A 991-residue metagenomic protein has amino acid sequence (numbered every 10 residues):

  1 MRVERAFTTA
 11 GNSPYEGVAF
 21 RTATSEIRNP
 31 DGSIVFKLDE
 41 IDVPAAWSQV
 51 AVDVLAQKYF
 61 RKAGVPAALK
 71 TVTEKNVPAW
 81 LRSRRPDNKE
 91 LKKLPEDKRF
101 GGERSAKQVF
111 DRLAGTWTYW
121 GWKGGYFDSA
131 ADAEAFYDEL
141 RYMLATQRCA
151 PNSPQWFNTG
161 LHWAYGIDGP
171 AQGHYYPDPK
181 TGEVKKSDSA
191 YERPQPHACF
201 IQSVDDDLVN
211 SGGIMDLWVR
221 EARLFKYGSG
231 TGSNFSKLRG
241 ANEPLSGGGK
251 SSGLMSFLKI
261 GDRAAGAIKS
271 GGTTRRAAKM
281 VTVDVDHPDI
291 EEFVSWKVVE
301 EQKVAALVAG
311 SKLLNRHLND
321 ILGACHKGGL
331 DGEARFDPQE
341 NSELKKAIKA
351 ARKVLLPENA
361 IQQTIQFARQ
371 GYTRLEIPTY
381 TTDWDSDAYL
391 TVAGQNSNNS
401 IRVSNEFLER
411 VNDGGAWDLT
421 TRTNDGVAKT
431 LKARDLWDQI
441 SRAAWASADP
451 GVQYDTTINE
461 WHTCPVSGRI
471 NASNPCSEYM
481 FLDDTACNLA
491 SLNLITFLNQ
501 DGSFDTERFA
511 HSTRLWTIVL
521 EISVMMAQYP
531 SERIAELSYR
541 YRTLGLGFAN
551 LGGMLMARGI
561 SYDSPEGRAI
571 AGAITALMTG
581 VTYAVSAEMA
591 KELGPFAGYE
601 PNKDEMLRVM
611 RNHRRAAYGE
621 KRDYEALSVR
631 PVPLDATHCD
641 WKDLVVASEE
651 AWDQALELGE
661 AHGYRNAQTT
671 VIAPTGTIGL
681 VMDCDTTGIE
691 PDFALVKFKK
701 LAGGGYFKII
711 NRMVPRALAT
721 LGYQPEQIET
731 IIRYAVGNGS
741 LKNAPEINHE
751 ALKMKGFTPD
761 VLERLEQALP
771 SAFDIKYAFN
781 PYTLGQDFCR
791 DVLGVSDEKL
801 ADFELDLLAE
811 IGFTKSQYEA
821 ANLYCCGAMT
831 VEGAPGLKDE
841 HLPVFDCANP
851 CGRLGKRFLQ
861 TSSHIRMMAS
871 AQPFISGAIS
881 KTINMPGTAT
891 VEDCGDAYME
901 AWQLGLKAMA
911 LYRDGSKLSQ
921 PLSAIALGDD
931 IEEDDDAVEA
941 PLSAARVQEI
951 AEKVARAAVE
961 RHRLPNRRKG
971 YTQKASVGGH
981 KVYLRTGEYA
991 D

Functional and structural regions predicted by a protein language model:
M1-D991: Extended catalytic cores of very large enzyme megasubunits
